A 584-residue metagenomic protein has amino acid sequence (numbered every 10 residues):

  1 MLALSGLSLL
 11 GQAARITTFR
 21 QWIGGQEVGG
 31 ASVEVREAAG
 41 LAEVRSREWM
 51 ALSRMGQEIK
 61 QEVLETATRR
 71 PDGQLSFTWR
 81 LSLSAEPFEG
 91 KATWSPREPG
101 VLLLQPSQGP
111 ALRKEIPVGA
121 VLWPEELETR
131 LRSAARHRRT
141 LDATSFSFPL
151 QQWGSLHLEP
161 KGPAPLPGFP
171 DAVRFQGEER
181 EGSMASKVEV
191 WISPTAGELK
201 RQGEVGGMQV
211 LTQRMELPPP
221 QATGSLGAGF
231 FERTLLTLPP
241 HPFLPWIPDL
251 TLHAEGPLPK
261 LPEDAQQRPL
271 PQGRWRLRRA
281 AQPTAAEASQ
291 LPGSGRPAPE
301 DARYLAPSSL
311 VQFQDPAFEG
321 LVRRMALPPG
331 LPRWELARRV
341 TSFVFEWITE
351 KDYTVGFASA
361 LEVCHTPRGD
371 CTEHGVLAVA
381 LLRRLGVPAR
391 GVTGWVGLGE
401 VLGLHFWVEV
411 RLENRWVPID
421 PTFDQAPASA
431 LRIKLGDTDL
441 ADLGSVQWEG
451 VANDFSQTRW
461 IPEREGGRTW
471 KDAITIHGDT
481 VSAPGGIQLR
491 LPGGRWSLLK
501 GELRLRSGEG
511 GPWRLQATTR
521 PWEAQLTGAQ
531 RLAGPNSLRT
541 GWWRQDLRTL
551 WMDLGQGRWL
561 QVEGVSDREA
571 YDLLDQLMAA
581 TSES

Functional and structural regions predicted by a protein language model:
L2-A13: Hydrophobic h-region of N-terminal signal peptides that target proteins for export in Gram-negative bacteria
A13-P110, I116, R132-A285, D442-S445 (+1 more regions): Acidic, serine/threonine-rich low-complexity disordered tracts
P124-T129, Q290-G369, L377: Secondary-structure boundary elements
Q213-M215, G224, P297-A298, R384-V387 (+1 more regions): Active-site rim recognition segments
M215-P218, I487-R490, G494-S497, G557-S584: Surface-exposed amphipathic alpha-helical segments
V340, P367-W395, V408: Cysteine-centered nucleophilic/redox motifs
P484-T527: Secretory pathway targeting signatures of secreted, lumenal, and periplasmic proteins
E502, L526-D572: Signature of long, low-cysteine stretches enriched in small and polar/charged residues
